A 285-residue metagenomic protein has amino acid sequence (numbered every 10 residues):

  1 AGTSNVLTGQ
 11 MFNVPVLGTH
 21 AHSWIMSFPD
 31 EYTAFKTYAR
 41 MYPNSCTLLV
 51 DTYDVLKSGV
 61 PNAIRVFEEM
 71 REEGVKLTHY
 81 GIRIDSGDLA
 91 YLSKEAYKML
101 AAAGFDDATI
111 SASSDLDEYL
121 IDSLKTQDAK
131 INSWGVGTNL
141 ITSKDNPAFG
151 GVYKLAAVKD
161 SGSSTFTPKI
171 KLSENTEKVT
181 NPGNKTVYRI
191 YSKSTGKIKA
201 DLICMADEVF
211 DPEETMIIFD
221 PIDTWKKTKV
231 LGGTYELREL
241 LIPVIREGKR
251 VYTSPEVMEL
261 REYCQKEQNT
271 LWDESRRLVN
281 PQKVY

Functional and structural regions predicted by a protein language model:
A1-A103, L116-T126, S161: Buried, small/hydrophobic-residue-enriched core segments of structured protein domains
V14-G18, S45-L48, Y80-G81, A108-I110 (+3 more regions): Structural motif
H22, S113, G137: Residue-level "edge-of-site" marker
A101-A103, A108, L116-Y285: Gly/Ser/Thr/Ala-enriched C-terminal appendages of enzymes
